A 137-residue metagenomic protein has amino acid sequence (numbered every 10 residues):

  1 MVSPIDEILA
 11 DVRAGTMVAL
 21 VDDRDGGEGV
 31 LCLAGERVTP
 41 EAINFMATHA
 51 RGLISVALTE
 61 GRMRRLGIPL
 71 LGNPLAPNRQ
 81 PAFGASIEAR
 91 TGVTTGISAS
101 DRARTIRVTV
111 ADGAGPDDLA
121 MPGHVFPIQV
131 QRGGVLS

Functional and structural regions predicted by a protein language model:
M1-S137: Catalytic domains of riboflavin
